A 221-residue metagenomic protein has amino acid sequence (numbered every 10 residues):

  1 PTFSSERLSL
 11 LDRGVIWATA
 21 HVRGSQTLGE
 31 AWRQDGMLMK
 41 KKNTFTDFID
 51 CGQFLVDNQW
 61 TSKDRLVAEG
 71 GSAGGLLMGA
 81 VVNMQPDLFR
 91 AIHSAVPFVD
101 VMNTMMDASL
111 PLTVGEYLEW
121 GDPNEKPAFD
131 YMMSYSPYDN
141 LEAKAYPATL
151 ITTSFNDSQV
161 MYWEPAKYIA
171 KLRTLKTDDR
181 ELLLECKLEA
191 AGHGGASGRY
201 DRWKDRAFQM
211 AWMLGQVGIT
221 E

Functional and structural regions predicted by a protein language model:
F3-R13, T19-E221: Active-site-proximal cap/loop segments of hydrolase catalytic domains
